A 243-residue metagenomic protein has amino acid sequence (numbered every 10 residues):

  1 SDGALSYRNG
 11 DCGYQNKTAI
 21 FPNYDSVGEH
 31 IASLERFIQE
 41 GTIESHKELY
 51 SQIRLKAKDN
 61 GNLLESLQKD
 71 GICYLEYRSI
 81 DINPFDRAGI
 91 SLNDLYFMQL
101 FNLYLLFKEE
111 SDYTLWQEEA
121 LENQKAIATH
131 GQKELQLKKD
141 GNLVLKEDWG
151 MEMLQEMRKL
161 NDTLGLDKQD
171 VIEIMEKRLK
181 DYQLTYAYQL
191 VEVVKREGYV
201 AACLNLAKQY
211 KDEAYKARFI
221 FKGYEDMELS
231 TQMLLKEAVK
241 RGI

Functional and structural regions predicted by a protein language model:
S1-K69, W116, L135-K139: Loop-rich catalytic cores of soluble enzymes, especially ATP-dependent carboxylate-amine ligases and other
R36-Q68, D81-Q99, L103, L121 (+1 more regions): Extended, compositionally biased non-globular segments
I72-Y74: Extracellular structured ligand-interaction cores
N102-K133: Flexible helix-coil linker/hinge segments at domain or subdomain boundaries
W116, I127-I243: Sequence termini and other peripheral, non-core segments
